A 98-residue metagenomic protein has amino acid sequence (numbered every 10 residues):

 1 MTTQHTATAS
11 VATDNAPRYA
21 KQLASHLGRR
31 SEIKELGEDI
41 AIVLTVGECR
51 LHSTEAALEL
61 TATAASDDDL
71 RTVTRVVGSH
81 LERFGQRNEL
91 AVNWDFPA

Functional and structural regions predicted by a protein language model:
M1-T2, R30: Terminal low-complexity, intrinsically disordered regions
T2-T3, S10, V46, R50 (+1 more regions): Eukaryotic, polar/proline-rich low-complexity intrinsically disordered regions
T2-T6, E55-A57, R87: A general secondary-structure signal for short beta-strands and their flanking turns/coil in non-transmembrane regions
T3-D14, Y19-Q22: Short glycine-/aliphatic-rich beta-strand segments at the starts of folded cytosolic domains
P17-V43: Short amphipathic alpha-helix segments
R18-A20, L51, D69-R71: Intrinsically disordered, low-complexity acidic/polar segments
L36-D68: Amphipathic, hydrophobic secondary-structure cores in small proteins
A62-A98: C-terminal structural segments of small proteins and small subunits
